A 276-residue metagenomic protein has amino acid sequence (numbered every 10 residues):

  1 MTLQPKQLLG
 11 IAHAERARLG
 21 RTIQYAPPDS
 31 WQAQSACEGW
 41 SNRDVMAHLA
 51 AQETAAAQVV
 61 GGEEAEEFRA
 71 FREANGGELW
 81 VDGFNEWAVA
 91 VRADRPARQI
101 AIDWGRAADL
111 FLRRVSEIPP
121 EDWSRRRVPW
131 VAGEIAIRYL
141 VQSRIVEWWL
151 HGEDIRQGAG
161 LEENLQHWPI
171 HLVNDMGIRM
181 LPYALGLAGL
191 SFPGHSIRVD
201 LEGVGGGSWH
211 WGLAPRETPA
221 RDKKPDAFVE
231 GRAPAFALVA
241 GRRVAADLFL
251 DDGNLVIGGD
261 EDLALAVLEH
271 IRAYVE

Functional and structural regions predicted by a protein language model:
M1-Q7, T54-D109: Short, helix-capping/interhelical loops that line the mouth of catalytic, cofactor-, or ligand-binding pockets
T2-L3, Q7, I11-D29, T54: Hydrophobic, proline/glycine-rich low-complexity stretches
G20-S41, R114-G133: Helix-loop segments that flank and shape redox-cofactor active sites
Q32-N75, V128-L185, F236: Short, contiguous alpha-helical
A88-Q157: Contiguous mid-protein beta-loop-alpha structural module that forms a pocket-lining wall or clamp of enzyme active
I170-W209: A glycine-rich beta-turn/hairpin centered on an aromatic-Pro dipeptide
D200-F228: Acidic/His-leaning functional-site neighborhoods
D222-E276: C-terminal interaction segments
